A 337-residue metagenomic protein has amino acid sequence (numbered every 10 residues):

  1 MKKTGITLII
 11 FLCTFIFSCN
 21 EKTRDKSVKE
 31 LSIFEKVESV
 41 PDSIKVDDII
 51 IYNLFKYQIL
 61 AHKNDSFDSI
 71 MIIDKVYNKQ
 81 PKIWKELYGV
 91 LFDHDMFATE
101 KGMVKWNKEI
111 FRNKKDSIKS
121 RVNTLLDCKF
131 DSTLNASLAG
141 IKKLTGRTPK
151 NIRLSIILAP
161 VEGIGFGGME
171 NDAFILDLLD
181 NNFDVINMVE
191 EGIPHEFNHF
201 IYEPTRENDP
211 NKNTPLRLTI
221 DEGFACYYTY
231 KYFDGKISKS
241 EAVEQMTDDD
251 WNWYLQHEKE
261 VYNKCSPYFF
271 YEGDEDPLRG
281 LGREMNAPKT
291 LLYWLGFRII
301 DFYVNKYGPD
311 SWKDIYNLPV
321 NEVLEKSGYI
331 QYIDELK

Functional and structural regions predicted by a protein language model:
M1-G5: Positively charged n-region of N-terminal signal peptides that target proteins for export
I6-I10: Sec-dependent N-terminal signal peptides
F15-S18: C-terminal motif of bacterial Sec signal peptides marking the signal peptidase cleavage site
N20-K22: Bacterial signal peptide processing site
R24-D131: Non-catalytic architectural context of zinc metalloproteases
S27-H62, N213-K259, I330: Post-HExxH zinc-binding segment in Zn-dependent metallohydrolases
K85, H257-K337: Pan-zinc metallopeptidase signature
K101-E244: Acidic/His-rich structured neighborhood in mature extracellular/periplasmic domains
